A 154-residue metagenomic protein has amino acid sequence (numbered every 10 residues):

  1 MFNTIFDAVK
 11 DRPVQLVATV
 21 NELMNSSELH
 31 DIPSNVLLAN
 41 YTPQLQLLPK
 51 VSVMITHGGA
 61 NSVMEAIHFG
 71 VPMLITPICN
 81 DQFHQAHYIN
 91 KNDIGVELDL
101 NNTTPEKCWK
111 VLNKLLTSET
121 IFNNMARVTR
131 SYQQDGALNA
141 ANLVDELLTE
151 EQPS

Functional and structural regions predicted by a protein language model:
M1-V53: Donor-nucleotide binding loops and adjacent catalytic segments primarily of GT-B fold Leloir glycosyltransferases
A8, N80-V111: Change "using UDP/GDP/dTDP sugars" to "using nucleotide sugars
H30, H87-N90, A126: Class I S-adenosyl-L-methionine
L37-Y41, V96-L100, D135: Short acidic-hydrophobic, aromatic-tinged amphipathic segments that line or gate anion-handling sites
Y41-Y88: A donor-sugar binding/catalytic signature common to diverse glycosyltransferases and related nucleotide-sugar
K107-S154: C-terminal amphipathic helix plus adjacent low-complexity, charged tail appended to glycosyltransferase catalytic
